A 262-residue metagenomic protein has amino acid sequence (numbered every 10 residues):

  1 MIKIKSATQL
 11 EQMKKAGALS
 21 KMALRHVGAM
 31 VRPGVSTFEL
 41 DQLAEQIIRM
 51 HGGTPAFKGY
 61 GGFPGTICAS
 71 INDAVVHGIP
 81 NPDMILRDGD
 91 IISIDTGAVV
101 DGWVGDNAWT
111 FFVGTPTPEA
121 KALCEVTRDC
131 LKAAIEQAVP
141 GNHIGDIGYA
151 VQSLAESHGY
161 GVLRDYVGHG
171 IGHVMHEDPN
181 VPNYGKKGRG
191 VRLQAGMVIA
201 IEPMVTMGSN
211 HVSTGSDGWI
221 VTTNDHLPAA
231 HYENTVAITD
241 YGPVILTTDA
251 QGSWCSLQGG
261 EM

Functional and structural regions predicted by a protein language model:
M1-M262: Active-site neighborhoods and metal-handling regions in enzymes and metal-associated proteins
